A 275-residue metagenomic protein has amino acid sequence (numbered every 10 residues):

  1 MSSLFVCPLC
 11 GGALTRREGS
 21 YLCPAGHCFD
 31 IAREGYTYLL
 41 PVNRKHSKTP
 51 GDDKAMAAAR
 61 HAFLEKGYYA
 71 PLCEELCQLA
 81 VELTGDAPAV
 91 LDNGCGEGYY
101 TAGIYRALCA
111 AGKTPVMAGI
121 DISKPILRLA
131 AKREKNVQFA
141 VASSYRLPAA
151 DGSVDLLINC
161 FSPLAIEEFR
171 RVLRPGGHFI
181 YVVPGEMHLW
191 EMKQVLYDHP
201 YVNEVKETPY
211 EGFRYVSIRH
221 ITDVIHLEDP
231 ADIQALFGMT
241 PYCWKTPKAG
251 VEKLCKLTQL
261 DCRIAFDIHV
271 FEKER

Functional and structural regions predicted by a protein language model:
M1-T49: N-terminal auxiliary segments of SAM/dcSAM-dependent transferases
S3, I221-R275: Conserved Class I S-adenosyl-L-methionine
H46, G51-E75, L79: Class I SAM-dependent methyltransferase Rossmann-like catalytic core, especially the SAM/SAH-binding loop
A89-D92, G96-R146: Class I SAM-dependent methyltransferase SAM/SAH-binding core
Y145-L156: A short acidic, Gly/Pro-enriched loop at the edge of an enzyme's catalytic core that lines a small-molecule cofactor
V154-E168, V183: A short SAM/SAH-binding and catalytic strip from SAM-dependent methyltransferases
L173-R174: Helix-to-beta-strand junctions that scaffold the AdoMet/dcAdoMet cofactor pocket in Class I SAM-dependent enzymes
G177-P184: Conserved beta-strand signature within the Rossmann-like core of class I S-adenosyl-L-methionine
